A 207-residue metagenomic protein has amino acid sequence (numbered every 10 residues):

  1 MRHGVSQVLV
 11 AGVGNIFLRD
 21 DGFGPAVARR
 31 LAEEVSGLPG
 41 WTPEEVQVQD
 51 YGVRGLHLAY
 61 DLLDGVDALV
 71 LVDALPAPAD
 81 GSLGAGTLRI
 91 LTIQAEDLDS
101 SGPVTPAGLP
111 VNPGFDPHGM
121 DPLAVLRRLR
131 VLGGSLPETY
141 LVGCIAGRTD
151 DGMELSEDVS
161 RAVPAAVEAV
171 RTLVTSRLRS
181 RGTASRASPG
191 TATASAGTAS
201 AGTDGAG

Functional and structural regions predicted by a protein language model:
M1-S135, L141-C144, M153-P164, R171-S185 (+2 more regions): N-terminal catalytic or cofactor-binding beta/alpha core of small enzyme domains
G147: Short "lid" loop at the C-terminus of a central beta-strand within the Rossmann-like core of SAM-dependent
D150: Glycine-rich phosphate/diphosphate-binding loops and the adjacent beta-loop-alpha structural elements that coordinate
A194-A199: Acidic, glycine-centered low-complexity repeats within long intrinsically disordered regions
